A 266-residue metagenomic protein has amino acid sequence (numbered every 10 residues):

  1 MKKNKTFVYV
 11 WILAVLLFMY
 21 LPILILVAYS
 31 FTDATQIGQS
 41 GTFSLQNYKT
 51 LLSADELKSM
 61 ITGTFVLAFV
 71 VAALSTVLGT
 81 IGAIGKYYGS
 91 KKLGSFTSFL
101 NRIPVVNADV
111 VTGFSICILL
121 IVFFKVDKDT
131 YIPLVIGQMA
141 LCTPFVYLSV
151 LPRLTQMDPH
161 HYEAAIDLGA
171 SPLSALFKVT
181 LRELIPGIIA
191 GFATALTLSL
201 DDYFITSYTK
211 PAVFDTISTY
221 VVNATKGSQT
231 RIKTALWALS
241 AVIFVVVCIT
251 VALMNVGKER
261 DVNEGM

Functional and structural regions predicted by a protein language model:
M1-D55, S59-T62, V251-M266: N-terminal, non-cleaved signal-anchor transmembrane helix
M1-T6, F69-N101, I118-V122, L176 (+1 more regions): Transmembrane-helix boundary motif in ABC transporter permease subunits
K2-W11, F18, K86, L151-Y162 (+3 more regions): C-terminal transmembrane helix and the adjacent membrane-cytosol boundary/short C-terminal tail of inner/organellar
W11, L16-I23, Y147-V150, D158-P159 (+1 more regions): Transmembrane alpha-helices
L21-L24, A28, V77-I81, F114 (+6 more regions): Membrane-embedded alpha-helices of multi-pass transport/permease systems
A34, N47-E56, S199-V262: Interhelical loop and adjacent transmembrane-helix boundary motif in polytopic membrane transport permeases
Q36-I37, L45, V110-L141, L173 (+1 more regions): Membrane-interfacial helix termini and adjacent extracytoplasmic/periplasmic loops of multi-pass transporters
K58, T62, V66-L78, G82 (+8 more regions): Hydrophobic alpha-helical transmembrane segments of multipass integral membrane proteins, especially permease/channel
